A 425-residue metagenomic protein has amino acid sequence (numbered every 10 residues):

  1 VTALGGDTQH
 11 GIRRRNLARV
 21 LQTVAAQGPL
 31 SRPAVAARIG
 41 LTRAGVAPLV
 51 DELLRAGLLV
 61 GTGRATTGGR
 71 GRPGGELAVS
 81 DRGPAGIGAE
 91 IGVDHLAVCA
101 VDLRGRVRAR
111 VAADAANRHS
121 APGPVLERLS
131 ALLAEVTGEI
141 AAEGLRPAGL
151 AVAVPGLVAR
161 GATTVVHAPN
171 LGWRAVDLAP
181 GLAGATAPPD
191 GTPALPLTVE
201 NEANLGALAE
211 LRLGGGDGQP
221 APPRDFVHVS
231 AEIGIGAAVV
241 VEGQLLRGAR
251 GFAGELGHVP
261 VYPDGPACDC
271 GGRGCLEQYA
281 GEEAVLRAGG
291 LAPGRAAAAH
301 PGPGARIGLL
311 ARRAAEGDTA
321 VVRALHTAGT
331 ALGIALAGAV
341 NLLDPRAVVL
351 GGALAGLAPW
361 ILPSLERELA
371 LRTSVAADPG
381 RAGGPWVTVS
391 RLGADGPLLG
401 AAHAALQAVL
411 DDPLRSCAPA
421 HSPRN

Functional and structural regions predicted by a protein language model:
V1-G74, A78-A112, R118-R146, A187 (+2 more regions): ATP-binding/phosphotransfer module of carbohydrate and carboxylate kinases, centering on a glycine-rich
A89, R146-A153, L157-A284, G400 (+1 more regions): Phosphate-binding/catalytic loop of phosphoryl-transfer enzymes
A115-A116, F252: A short, sequence-level motif marking secondary-structure junctions
